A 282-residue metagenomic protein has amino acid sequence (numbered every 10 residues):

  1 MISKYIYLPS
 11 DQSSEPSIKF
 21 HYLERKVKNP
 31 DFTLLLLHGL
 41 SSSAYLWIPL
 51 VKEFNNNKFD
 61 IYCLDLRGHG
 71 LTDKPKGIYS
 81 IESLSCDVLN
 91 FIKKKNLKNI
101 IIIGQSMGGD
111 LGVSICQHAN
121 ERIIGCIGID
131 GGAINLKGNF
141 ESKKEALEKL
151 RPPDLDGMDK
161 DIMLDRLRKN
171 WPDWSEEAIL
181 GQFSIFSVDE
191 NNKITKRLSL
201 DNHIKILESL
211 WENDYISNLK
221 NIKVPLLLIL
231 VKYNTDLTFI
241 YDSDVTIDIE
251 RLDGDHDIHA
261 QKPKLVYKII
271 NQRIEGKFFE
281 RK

Functional and structural regions predicted by a protein language model:
M1-L34, N56-F59, L97-K98, Q272-K282: Alpha/beta-hydrolase fold catalytic core
L23-L71: Conserved HGGG/HGGXW glycine-rich cap/lid loop of the alpha/beta-hydrolase fold
V51, D60-I103, K268: Active-site loop/oxyanion-hole signature of alpha/beta-hydrolase fold enzymes
G104-G108, G112: Gly/Ala-rich beta-loop-alpha elbow adjacent to hydrolase catalytic centers
Q117, I124-M158: Flexible "cap/lid" loop of the alpha/beta hydrolase fold
G157-L210: Conserved alpha/beta-hydrolase catalytic His-Asp/Glu region
D189-D244: Conserved serine/cysteine hydrolase catalytic core
G254-P263, Y267: Catalytic histidine-centered segment of alpha/beta-hydrolase-like enzymes
